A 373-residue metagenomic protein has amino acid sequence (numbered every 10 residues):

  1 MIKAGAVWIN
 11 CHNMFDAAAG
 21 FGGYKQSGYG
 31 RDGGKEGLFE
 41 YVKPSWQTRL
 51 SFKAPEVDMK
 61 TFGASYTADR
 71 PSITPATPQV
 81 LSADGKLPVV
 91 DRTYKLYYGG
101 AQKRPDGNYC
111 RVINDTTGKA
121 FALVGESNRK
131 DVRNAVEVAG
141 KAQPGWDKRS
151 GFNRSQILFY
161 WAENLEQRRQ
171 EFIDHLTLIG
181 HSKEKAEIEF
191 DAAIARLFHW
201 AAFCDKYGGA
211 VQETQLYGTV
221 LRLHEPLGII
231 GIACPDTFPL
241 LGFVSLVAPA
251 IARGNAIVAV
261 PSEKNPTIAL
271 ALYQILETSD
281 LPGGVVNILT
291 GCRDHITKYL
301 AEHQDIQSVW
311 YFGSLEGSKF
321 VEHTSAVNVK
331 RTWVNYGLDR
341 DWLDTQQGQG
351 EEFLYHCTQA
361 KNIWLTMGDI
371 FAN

Functional and structural regions predicted by a protein language model:
M1-V90, A195-A210, L221, W310-N373: C-terminal segments
Y24, T93-S127: Active-site and channel-lining beta-strand-loop segments that bind or position nucleotide-derived/phosphorylated
G100, G118, R154, G254 (+2 more regions): Residue-level signal for inorganic ion chemistry
N108, D115, A202, K206-P282: Conserved small-residue-rich beta-alpha loop and adjacent elements that most often cradle the phosphate/pyrophosphate
G118-Y207: Glycine-rich loop-to-alpha-helix module at the N-terminal edge of alpha/beta enzyme cores
D131, K185, G218, H295-I296: Short acidic active-site motifs
T219-V220, I288-Q304: A structured beta-alpha segment of the ubiquitous adenosine-cofactor-binding alpha/beta core
A248-I251, Y299, T324: Hydrophobic/aromatic ligand-binding patch that stacks against planar heteroaromatic rings of cofactors or nucleotides
